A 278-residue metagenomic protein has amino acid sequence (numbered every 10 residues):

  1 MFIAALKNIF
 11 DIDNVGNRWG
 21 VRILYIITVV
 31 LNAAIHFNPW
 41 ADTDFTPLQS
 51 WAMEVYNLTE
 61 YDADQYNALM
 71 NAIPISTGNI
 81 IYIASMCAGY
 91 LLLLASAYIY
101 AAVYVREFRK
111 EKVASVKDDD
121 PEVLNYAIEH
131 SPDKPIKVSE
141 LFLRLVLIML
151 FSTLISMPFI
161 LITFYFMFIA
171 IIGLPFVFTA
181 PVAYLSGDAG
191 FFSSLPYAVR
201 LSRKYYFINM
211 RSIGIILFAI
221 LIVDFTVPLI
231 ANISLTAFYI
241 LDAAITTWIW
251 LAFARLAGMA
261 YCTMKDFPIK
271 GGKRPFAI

Functional and structural regions predicted by a protein language model:
M1-L31, I128-P158, P175-V223, I278: Interfacial aromatic "cap" segments that immediately flank transmembrane helices in multipass membrane proteins
I27, A33-A34, W40-I73, A101-D120 (+2 more regions): Juxtamembrane transition segments at transmembrane-helix termini in multipass membrane proteins
F37, L91-A102: Hydrophobic alpha-helical membrane-embedded segments
T43-G78, A127-F159, T226: Long, highly hydrophobic alpha-helical transmembrane signal-anchor segments
N71-L92: Individual transmembrane alpha-helix segments
S85-L93, F166-A170, V182, D242-T246: Alpha-helical transmembrane segments of multi-pass integral membrane proteins
S96-A97, L145, M149, I249 (+1 more regions): Acidic, serine/threonine- and glycine-rich low-complexity intrinsically disordered segments that serve as flexible
S156-A170: Short hydrophobic membrane-inserting alpha-helices and related fusion/pore-forming segments
